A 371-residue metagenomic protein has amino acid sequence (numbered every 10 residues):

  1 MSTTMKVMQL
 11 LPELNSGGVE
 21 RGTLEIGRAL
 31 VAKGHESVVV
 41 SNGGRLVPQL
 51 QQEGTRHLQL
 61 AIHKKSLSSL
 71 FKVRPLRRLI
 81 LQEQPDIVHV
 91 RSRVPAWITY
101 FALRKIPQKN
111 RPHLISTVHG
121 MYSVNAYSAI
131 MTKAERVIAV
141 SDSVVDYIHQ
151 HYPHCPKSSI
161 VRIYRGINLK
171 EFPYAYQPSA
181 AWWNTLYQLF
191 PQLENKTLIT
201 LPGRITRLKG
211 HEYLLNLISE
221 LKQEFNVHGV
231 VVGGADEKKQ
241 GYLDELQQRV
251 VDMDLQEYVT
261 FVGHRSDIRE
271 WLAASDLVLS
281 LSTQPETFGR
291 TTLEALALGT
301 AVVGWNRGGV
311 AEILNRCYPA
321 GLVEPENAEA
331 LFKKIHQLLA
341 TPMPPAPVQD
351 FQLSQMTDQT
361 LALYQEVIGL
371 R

Functional and structural regions predicted by a protein language model:
G17-E25, T197, L201-K222: A conserved mid-protein helix/loop that constitutes part of the nucleotide-sugar donor-binding site
V39, A301-G304: Short hydrophobic beta-strand element within catalytic cores of glycosyltransferases and related nucleotide-activated
V40-R45, P202, H228-D244: Glycosyltransferase donor-sugar binding loop
V90-A96, V118: Short His-centered aromatic/hydrophobic patch
Q108-D142, H154: A conserved, positively charged/aromatic
P173-Q192, E245-Q247, P342-P344: A short helix/loop element that forms part of the nucleotide-sugar donor recognition site in Leloir-type
K238-D244, Q256-R265, W271: Active-site donor-binding acidic/aromatic loop of nucleotide-activated sugar and phosphosugar transferases involved
R316-A328, H336-A340: Conserved acidic donor-binding segment of nucleotide-sugar-dependent glycosyltransferases
